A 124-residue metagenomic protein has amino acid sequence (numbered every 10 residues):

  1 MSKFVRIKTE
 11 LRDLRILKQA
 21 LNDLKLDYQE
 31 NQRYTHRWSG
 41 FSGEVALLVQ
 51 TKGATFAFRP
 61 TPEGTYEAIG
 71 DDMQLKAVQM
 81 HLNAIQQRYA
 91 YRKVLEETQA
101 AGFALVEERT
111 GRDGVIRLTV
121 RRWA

Functional and structural regions predicted by a protein language model:
M1-A124: Interaction-mediating elements
